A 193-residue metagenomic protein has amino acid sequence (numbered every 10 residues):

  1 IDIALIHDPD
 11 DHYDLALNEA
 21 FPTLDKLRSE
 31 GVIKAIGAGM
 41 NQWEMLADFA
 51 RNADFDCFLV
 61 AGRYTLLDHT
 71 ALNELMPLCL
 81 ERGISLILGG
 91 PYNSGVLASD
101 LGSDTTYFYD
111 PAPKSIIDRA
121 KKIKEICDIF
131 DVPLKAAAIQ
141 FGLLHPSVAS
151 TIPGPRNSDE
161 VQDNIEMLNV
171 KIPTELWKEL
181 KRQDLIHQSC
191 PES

Functional and structural regions predicted by a protein language model:
I3-A4: Acidic/hydrophobic-patterned starts of short beta strands in beta-sheet-rich repeat architectures
D8-E192: Beta/alpha (TIM)-barrel catalytic core signal, keyed to glycine-rich beta->alpha loops juxtaposed to Asp/Glu that bind
